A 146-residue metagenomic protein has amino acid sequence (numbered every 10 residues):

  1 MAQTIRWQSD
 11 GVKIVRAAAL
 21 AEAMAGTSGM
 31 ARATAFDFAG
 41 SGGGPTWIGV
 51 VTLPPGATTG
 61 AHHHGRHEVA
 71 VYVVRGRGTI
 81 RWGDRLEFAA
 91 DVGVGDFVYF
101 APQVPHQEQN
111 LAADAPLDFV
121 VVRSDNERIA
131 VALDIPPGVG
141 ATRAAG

Functional and structural regions predicted by a protein language model:
M1-P45, G60-A61, A130-G146: A short, N-terminal "cap"/entry segment at the start of jelly-roll beta-barrel domains of the cupin/DSBH fold
S41, R66, R85, A113-D114: Short strand-connecting beta-turns/loops that link adjacent beta-strands
S41-G44, L53-T58, R75-T79, N126: Short, charged/polar surface micro-motifs in flexible loops or helix N-caps
G44-T46, H63-H64, V92, L111-A113: Short glycine/proline-enriched turns and hinge-like loops at secondary-structure junctions
W47-T52, T59-H64, V69-A70, D96: A generic structured-segment signal
V51, A70, Y99, D114-V131: A short hydrophobic beta-strand segment most commonly corresponding to one strand of the jelly-roll/cupin
P54, W82, V92-L111, R123-S124: Conserved metal-binding segment of the jelly-roll/cupin
T58, H67-V94, V104: A short beta-strand-loop-beta hairpin characteristic of the jelly-roll/cupin
